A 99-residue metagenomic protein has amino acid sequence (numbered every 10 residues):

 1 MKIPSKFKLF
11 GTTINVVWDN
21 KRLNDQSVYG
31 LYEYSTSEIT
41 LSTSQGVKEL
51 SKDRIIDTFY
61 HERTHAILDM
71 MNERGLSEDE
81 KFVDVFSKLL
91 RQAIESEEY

Functional and structural regions predicted by a protein language model:
K2-K8, V17-T40, E49: Catalytic zinc-binding patch centered on the HExxH motif and its immediate surroundings that defines zinc-dependent
D19, D69-E73: Short, function-defining helix-loop hinge/capping sites that tune catalysis or transport
S35-T36, S42-G46, I67-M70, F86 (+1 more regions): Short, surface-exposed, polar/charged, turn-prone segments marking secondary-structure boundaries
S37-T58, E73-R74: Short pre-active-site segment immediately N-terminal to the catalytic Zn-binding motif
D57-D69: Active-site recognition of the HExxH zinc-binding catalytic motif
E73-Y99: Post-HExxH zinc-binding segment in Zn-dependent metallohydrolases
